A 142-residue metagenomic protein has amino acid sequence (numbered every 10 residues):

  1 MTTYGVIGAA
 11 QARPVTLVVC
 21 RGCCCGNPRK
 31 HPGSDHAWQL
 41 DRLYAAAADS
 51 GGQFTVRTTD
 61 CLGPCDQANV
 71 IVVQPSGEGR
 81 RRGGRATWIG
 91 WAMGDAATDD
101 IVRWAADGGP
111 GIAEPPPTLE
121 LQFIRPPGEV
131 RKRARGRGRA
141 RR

Functional and structural regions predicted by a protein language model:
M1-G26, A140-R142: Polybasic, low-complexity association/targeting segments
Y4-V6, L43-Y44, V73-E78: Intrinsically disordered, low-complexity boundary segments flanking structured domains
I7-V19, D41-P64: Immediate flanking context of iron-sulfur cluster ligation sites
L17-H31, R57-S76: Local cysteine-cluster metal-coordination motifs and their immediate loop/turn environment, predominantly Fe-S cluster
G26-R42: Compact Cys/His-rich
Q67-R142: Short flanking/linker segments adjacent to small metal-binding domains or redox-active Cys/His motifs
